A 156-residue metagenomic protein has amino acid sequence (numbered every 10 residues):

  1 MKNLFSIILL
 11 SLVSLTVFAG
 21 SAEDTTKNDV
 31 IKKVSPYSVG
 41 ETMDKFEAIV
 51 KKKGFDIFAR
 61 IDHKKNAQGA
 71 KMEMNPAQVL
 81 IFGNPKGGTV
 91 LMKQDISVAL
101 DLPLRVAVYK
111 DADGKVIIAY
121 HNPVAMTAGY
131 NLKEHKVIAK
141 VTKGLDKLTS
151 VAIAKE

Functional and structural regions predicted by a protein language model:
M1-L4: Positively charged n-region of N-terminal signal peptides that target proteins for export
I7-T16: Bacterial N-terminal signal peptides
G20-G54, S150, A154: Terminal, regulation- and interaction-focused segments at domain boundaries
V39-T42, F46, H63, V141-G144: Stable alpha-helical elements in mature extracytoplasmic
E47, K51, A59-L104, V108: Compact, glycine-rich, soluble single-domain proteins
D101-D113, S150-E156: Short secondary-structure transition/capping segments
V106-N131: Beta-strand/loop substructures that line and gate deep hydrophobic ligand-binding cavities in soluble
V124-E156: C-terminal partner/receptor-binding element of secreted or periplasmic proteins
